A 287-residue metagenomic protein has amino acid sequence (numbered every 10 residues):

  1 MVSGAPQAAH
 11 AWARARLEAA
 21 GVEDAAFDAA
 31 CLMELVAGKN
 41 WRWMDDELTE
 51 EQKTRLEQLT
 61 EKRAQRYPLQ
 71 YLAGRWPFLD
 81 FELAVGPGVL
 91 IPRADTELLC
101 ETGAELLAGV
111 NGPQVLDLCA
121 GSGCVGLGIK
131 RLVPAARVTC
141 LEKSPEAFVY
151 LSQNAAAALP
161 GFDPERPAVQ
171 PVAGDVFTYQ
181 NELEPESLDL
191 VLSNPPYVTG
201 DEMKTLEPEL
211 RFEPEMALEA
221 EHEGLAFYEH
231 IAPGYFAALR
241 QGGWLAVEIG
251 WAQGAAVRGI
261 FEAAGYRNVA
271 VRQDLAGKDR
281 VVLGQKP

Functional and structural regions predicted by a protein language model:
M1-Q52, L56: A short N-terminal interaction module
L17, L107, A155, L159 (+2 more regions): Conserved hydrophobic residues forming the short capping helix/wall of the S-adenosyl-L-methionine
M33-E105: Conserved AdoMet
E82, R137, A168-Q170, R267-A270: Conserved beta-strand segments of alpha/beta enzyme cores
A94, L98-K204, H230: Conserved SAM/SAH cofactor-binding pocket of Class I
Y197, Q285-P287: C-terminal beta-strand of the catalytic ATP-binding
Y197-F227: Mobile active-site "lid"/loop adjacent to the S-adenosyl-L-methionine
H222-Q285: Conserved Class I SAM-dependent methyltransferase catalytic core
